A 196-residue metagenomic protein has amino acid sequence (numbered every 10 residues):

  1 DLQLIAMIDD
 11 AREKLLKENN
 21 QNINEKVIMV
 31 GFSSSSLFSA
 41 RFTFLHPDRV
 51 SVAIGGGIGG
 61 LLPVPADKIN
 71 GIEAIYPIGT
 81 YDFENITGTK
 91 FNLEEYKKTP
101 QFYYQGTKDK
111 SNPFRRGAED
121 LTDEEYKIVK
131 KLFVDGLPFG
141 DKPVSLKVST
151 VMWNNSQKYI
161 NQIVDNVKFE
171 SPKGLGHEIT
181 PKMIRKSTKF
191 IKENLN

Functional and structural regions predicted by a protein language model:
D1-I5, I75, S145-M152, I179-M183: Phosphate/oxyanion-binding active-site loops and adjacent basic polyanion-contact surfaces
D1-N19, V27: Alpha/beta-hydrolase active-site loop
Q21-I23, E94-E95: Short, flexible hinge/linker loops that cap or flank conserved catalytic cores
M29-G31, G56: Short beta-strand immediately N-terminal to the catalytic nucleophile in serine-hydrolase-like folds
S36-P47: Short glycine-enriched nucleophile-adjacent loop and the immediately C-terminal alpha-helix near the catalytic center
V52, G57-I163: The feature captures the conserved acid-bearing segment of alpha/beta-hydrolase catalytic domains
E124, F133-L137, T150-N196: C-terminal catalytic histidine-bearing segment of alpha/beta-hydrolase fold enzymes
